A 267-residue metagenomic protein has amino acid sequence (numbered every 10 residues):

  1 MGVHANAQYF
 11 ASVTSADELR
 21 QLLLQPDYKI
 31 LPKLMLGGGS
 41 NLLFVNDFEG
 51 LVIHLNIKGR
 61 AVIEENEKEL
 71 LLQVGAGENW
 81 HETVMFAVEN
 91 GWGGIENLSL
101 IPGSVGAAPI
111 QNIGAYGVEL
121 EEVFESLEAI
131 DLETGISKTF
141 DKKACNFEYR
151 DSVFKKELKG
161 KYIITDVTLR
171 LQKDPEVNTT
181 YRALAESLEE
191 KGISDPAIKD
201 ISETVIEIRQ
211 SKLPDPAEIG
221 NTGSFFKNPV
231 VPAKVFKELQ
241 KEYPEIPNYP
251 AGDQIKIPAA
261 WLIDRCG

Functional and structural regions predicted by a protein language model:
M1-E133: Anion-binding (especially nucleotide phosphate/pyrophosphate-binding) glycine-rich loop and adjoining beta-alpha core
G2-V3, L42, S137-G267: Phosphate/pyrophosphate- and phosphate-bearing ligand-binding catalytic cores of soluble enzymes
